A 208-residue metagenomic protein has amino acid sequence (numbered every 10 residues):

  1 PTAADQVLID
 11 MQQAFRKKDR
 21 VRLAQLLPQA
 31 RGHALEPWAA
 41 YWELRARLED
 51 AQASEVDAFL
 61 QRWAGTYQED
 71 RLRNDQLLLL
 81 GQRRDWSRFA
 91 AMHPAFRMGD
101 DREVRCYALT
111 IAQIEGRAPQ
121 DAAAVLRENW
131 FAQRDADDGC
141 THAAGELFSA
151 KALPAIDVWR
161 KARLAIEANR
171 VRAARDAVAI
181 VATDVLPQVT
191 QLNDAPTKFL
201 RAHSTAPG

Functional and structural regions predicted by a protein language model:
P1-A64, E69-G208: Extracytoplasmic and endomembrane cell-envelope/extracellular-matrix remodeling and assembly machinery
